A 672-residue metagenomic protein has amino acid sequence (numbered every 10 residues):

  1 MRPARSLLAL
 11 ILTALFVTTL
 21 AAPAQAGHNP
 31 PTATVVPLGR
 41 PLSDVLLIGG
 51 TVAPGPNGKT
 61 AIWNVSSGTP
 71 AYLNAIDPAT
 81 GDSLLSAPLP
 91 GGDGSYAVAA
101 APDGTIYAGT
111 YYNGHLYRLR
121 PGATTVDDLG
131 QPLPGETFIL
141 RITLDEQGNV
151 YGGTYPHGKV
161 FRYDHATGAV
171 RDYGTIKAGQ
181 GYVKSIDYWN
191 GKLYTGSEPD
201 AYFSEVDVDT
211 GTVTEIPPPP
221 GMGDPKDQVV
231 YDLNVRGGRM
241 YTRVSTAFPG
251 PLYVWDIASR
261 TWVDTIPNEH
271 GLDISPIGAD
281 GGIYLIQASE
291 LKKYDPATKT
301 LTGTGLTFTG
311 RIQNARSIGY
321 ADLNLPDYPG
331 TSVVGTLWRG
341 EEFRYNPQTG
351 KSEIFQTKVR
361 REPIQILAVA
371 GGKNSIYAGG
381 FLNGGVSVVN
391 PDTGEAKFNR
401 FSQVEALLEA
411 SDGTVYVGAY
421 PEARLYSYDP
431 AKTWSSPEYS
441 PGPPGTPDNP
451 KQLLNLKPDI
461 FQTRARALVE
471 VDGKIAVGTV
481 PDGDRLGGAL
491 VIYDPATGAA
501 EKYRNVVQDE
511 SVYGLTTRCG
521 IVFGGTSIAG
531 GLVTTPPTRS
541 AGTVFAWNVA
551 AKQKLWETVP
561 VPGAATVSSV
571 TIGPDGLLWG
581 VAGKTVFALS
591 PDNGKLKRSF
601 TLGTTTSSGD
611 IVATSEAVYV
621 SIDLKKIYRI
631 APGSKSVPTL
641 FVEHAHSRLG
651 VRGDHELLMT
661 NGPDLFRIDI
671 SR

Functional and structural regions predicted by a protein language model:
L38-D44, S86-G91, G130-G135, G174-G179 (+11 more regions): Surface loop/turn motifs at the tips and blade-to-blade linkers of beta-strand repeat domains
L38-Y72, D93-Y96: Beta-strand-rich domains and repeat architectures in extracellular enzymes and scaffolds, especially beta-propellers
D44-A53, G92-A99, E136-T143, Q180-D187 (+10 more regions): Repeated scaffold domains used in trafficking and secretory/extracellular systems, primarily beta-propellers
A61-N64, T105-A108, N149-G152, K192-T195 (+10 more regions): Conserved beta-propeller blade signature
G68, Y112, P156, P199 (+10 more regions): Residue-level signature of beta-propeller blades and closely related beta-rich strand-turn architectures in secreted
D77-G81, R120-T124, D164-G168, D207-G211 (+10 more regions): Short loop/turn segments that connect beta-strands within beta-propeller blades
V477-G487, G525-A541: Short, conserved, GDST-rich strand-edge loop motifs in beta-rich repeat architectures
F641-R672: Blade-level signature of beta-propeller repeat domains, shared across WD40, Kelch, NHL, RCC1 and BNR/Asp-box propellers
